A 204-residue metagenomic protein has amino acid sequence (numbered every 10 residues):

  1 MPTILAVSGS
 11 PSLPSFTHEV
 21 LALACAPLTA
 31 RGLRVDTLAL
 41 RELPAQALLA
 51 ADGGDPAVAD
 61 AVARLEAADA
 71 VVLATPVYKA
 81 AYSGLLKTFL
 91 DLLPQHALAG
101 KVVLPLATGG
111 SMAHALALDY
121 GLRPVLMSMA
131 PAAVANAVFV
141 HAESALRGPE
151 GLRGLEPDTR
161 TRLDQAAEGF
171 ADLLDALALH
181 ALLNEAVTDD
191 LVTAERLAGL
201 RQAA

Functional and structural regions predicted by a protein language model:
M1-L33: N-terminal beta1-alpha1 ligand-phosphate binding loop
S8, A39, A137-F139: Residue-level recognition of beta-strand->loop/alpha-helix junctions
P11-S12, E42, G110-S111: Short, glycine/serine-rich, charged loops/turns that create anion-binding and catalytic segments at active sites
P27, R31, V125-A132, H141 (+1 more regions): Change "in soluble alpha/beta enzymes" to "in soluble alpha/beta proteins
T37-P56, L146-L152: N-terminal beta-loop-helix "entrance" segment that forms/cooperates in small-molecule cofactor or anionic ligand
G53, A57-A133: Helix-loop-strand module that forms the ligand-binding subsite of alpha/beta enzymes
A137-A204: Glycine-rich phosphate/pyrophosphate-binding loop and the adjoining helix
